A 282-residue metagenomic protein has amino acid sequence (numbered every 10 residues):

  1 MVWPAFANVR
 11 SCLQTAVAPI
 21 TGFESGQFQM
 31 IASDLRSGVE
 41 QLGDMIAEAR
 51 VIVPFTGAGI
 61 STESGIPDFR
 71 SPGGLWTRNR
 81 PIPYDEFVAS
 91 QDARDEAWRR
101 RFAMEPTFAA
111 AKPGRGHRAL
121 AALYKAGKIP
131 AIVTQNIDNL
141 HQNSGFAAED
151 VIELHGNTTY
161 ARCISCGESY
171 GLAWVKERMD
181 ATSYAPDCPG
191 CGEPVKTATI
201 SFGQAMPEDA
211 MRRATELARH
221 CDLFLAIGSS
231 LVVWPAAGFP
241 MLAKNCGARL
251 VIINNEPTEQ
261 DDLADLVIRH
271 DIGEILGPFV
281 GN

Functional and structural regions predicted by a protein language model:
V2-N282: Conserved catalytic core of sirtuin-type NAD+-dependent deacylases
